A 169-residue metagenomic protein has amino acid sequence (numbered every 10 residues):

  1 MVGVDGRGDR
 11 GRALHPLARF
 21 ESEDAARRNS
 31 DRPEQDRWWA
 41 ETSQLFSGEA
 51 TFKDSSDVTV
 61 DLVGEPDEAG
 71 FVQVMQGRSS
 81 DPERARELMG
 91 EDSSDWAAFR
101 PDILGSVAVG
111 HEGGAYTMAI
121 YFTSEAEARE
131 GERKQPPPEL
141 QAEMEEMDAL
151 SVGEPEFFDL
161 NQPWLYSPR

Functional and structural regions predicted by a protein language model:
M1-R169: Short S/T/G/P-rich N-terminal loop/turn motif that feeds into the first structured element of a domain
